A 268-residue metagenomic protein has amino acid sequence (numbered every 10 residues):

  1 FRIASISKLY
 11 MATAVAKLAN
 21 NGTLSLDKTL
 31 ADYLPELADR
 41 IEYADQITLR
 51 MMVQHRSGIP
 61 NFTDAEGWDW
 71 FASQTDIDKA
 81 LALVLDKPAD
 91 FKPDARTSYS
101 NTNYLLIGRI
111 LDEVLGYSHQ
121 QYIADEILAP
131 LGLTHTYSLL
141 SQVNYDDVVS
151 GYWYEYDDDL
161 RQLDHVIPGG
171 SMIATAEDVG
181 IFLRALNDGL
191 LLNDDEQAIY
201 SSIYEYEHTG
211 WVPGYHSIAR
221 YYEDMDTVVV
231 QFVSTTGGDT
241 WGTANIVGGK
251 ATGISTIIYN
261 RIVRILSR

Functional and structural regions predicted by a protein language model:
F1-A4, T97-Y99, P213: Catalytic tyrosine of NAD(P)H-dependent dehydrogenase/reductases that use a Tyr as the general acid/base
F1-D27, Y104-D112, V179, D226: Active-site SXXK
R2-S5, N20-P60, E113-Y152: Active-site helix/loop module of the DD-peptidase/beta-lactamase fold, centered on the serine-lysine SxxK catalytic
S7, L26-Y33, D45-L49, I77-A80 (+10 more regions): Stable alpha-helical elements in mature extracytoplasmic
E66-N144, G170-I173, E177-G180: Catalytic-site signature segments of enzymes, centered on catalytic residues
D78-D90, S150-D164: The feature captures the short pre-catalytic strand/loop hairpin that immediately precedes and shapes the active-site
T97, Y152, A219-Y221: A structural signal for short hydrophobic beta-strand segments in well-ordered beta-sheet cores
D159-R268: Catalytic loop of the DD-peptidase/beta-lactamase superfamily, centered on the K-T-G motif and neighboring
